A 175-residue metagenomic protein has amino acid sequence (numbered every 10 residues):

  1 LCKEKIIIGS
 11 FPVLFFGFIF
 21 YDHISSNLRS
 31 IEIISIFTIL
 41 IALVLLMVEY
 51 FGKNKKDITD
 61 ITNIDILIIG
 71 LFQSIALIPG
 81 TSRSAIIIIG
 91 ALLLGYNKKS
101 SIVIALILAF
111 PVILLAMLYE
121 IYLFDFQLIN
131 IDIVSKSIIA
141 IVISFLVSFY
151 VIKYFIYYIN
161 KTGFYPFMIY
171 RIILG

Functional and structural regions predicted by a protein language model:
L1-G175: Multi-pass membrane proteins that catalyze or facilitate reactions on polyprenyl-/lipid-phosphate substrates and their
